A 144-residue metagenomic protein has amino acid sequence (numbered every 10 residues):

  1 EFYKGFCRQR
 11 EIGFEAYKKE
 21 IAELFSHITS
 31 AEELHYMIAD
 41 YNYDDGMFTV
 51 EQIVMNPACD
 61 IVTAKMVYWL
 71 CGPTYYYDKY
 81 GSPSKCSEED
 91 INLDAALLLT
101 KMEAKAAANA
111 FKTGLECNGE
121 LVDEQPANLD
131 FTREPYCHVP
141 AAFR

Functional and structural regions predicted by a protein language model:
E1-R144: Alpha-helical scaffold segments
